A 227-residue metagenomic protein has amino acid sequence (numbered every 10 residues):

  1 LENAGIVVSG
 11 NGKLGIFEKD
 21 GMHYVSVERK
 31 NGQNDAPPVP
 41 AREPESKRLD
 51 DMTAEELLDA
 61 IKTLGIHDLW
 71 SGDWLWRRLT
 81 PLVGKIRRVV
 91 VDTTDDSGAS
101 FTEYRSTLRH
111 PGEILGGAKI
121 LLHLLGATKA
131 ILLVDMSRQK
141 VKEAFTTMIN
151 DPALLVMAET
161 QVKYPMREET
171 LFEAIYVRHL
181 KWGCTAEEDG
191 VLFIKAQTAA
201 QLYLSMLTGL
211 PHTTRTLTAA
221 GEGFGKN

Functional and structural regions predicted by a protein language model:
L1-D35: Hydrophobic or amphipathic alpha-helical targeting/insertion segments
I6, K13-L14, K30-G32, T94-D96 (+2 more regions): Short, ordered loop/turn segments at secondary-structure junctions
G10, L69-S71, V91, L132 (+1 more regions): General beta-strand structural signal in soluble alpha/beta enzymes
G10-G12, S71-R77, G116-G117: Short alpha-helical segments and helix-capping/turn motifs at coil-helix boundaries
S26-R29, Q33-T94, S100-F101: Hydrophobic alpha-helical hairpins/lids featuring a short glycine-rich hinge
V27-E28, P44, T128-N227: Hydrophobic alpha-helical positions that pack around
A99-R109: Glycine-rich phosphate-binding "P-loop"
L108-L125: Histidine-anchored nucleotide/phosphate-binding helix
